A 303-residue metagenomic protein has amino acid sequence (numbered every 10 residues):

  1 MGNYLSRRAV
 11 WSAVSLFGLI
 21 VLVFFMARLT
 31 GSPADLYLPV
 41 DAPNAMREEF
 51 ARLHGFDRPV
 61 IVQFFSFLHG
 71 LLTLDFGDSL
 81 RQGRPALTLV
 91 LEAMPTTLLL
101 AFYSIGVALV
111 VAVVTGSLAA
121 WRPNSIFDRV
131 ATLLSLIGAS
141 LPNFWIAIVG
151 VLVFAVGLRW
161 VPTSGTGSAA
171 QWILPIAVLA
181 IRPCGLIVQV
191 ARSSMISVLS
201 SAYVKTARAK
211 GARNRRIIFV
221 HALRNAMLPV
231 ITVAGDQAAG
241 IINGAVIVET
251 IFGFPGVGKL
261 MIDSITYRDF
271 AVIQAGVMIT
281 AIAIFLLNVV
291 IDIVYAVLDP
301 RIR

Functional and structural regions predicted by a protein language model:
G2-Y4, L16, T88-F127, N143 (+1 more regions): Alpha-helical transmembrane segments of integral membrane proteins, especially multi-pass inner/plasma-membrane
S6-S12: N-terminal signal-anchor/signal peptide hydrophobic helix marking the start of the first transmembrane segment
S15-F65, L158-L174: Hydrophobic alpha-helical transmembrane segments of membrane transport/permease proteins and related membrane-embedded
V21-T30, G55-R58, H69-G70, L133-P162 (+2 more regions): Membrane-water interface segments at the C-terminal ends of transmembrane alpha-helices in multi-pass inner-membrane
M26-T30, D41, L71-L72, L80 (+8 more regions): Hydrophobic aliphatic residues
D35, T73, I146-A147, I196: Alpha-helical transmembrane segments and their lipid-water interface positions in multi-pass membrane proteins
A51-I61, D75-A86, S164, I187 (+1 more regions): Membrane-interfacial helix-loop-helix junctions in multi-pass membrane proteins
D57-V113: An internal, D/E-rich "acidic patch" concept
